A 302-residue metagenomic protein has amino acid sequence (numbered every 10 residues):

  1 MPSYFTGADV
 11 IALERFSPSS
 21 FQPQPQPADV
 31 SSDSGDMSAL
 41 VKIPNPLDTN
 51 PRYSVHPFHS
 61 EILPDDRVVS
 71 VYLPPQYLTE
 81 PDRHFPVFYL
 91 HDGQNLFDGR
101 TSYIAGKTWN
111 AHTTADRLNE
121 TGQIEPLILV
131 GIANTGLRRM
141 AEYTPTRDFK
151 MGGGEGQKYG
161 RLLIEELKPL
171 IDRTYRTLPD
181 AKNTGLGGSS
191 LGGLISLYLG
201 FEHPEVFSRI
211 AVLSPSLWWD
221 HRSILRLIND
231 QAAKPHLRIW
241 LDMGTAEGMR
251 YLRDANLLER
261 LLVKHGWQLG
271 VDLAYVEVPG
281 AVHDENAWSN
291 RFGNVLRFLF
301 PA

Functional and structural regions predicted by a protein language model:
P2-G7, I11-P23, V30-A302: Non-catalytic cap/lid and distal C-terminal segments of serine-dependent acyl enzymes
